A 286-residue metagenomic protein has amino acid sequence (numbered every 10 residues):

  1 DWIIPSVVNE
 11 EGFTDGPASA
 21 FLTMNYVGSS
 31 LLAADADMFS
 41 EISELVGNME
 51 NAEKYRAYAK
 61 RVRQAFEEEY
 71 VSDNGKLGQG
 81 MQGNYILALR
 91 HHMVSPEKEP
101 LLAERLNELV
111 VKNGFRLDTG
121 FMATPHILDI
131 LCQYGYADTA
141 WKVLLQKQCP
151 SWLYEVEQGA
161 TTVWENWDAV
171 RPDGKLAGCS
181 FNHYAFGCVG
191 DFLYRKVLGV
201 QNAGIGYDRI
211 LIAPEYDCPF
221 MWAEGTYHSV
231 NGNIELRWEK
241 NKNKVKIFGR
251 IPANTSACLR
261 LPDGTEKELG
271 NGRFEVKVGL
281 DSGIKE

Functional and structural regions predicted by a protein language model:
D1-I3, R56-G75, S95-F115, Y136-E155: Long, well-ordered core segments of solenoidal/helical folds
D1-L31, S43-R90, E97, G206-Y207 (+1 more regions): Active-site acid/base region of carbohydrate-active enzymes
P5-M24, E44, Y70-D73, L106-F115 (+3 more regions): Short beta-alpha connecting loops at secondary-structure transitions that line or flank enzyme active sites
N25, D35, M81-Q82, G120-T124 (+5 more regions): Active-site-proximal structural scaffolding
L31-N48, I86-P96, H126-Y134, Y194-G199: Well-ordered alpha-helical scaffold segments within catalytic/enzyme domains
D37-N48, K60, Q64-V71, E108-V111 (+5 more regions): Generic secondary-structure signature for well-ordered alpha-helical cores
A57, D138-E286: Non-catalytic C-terminal accessory modules of carbohydrate-active enzymes
